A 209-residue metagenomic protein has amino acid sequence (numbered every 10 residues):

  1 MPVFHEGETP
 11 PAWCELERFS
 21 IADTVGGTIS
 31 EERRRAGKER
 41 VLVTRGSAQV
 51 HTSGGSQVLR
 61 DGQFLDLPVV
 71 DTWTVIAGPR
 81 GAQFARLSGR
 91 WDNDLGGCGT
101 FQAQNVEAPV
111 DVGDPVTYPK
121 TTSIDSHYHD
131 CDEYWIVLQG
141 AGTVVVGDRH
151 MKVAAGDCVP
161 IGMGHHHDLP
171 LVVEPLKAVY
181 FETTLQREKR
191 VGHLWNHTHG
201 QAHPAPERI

Functional and structural regions predicted by a protein language model:
M1-S20, G200-I209: Hydrophobic, helix-prone linear segments
E6-G7, E17-R35, D111-H129, M163: Conserved short histidine dyad/triad with adjacent acidic residue
W13-T52, Q57: The feature marks the first
E32, V41, Q57-V58, L65 (+5 more regions): Residue "hotspots" at secondary-structure boundaries inside conserved domains
R35-Q49, Y128-V144, T184: Short, conserved beta-strand element in jelly-roll/cupin
S47, G81, A141-T143, H166 (+1 more regions): Structural motif
S53-V70, G147-G164: Short acidic-glycine-tyrosine-enriched beta hairpin
G78-V116, V172-I209: Double-stranded beta-helix
